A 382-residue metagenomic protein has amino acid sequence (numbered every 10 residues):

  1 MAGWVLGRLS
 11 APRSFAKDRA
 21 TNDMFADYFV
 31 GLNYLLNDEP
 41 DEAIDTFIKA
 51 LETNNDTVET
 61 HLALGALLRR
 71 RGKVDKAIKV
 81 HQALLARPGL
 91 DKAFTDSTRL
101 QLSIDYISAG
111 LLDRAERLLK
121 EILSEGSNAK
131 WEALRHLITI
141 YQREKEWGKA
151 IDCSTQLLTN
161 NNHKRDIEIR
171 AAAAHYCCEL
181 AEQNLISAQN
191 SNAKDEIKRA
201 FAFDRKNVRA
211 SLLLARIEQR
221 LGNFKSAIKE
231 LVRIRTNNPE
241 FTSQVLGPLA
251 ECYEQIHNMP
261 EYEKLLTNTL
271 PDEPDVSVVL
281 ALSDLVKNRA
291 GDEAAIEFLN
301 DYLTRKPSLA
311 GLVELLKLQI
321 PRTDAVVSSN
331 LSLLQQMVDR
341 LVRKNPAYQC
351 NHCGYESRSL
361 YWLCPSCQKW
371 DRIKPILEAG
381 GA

Functional and structural regions predicted by a protein language model:
A16-D18, L85-F94, E125-G126, N160-R170: Flexible helix-coil transition and linker loops at the boundaries of alpha-helical arrays
A20-D56, A63, R69-K73, K79 (+3 more regions): Alpha-helical segment of the N-proximal tetratricopeptide repeat
V30, L64, L102, L137 (+9 more regions): Structural register within alpha-helical repeat arrays
Y34, L68, Y106, Y141 (+6 more regions): Residue at a conserved register position within TPR or TPR-like alpha-solenoid repeats
N55, G89, A93, S127-N128 (+5 more regions): Short coil turns that delineate tetratricopeptide repeat
T60, F94, T98, E132-A133 (+6 more regions): TPR alpha-solenoid repeat register
